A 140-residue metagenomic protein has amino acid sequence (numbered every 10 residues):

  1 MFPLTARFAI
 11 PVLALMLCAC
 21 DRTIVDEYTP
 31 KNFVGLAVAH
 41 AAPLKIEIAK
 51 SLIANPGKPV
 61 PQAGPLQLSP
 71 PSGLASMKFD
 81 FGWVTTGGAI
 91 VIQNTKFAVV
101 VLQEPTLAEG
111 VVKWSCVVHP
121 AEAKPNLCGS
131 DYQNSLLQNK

Functional and structural regions predicted by a protein language model:
M1-C18: Sec-dependent bacterial lipoprotein signal peptides
T5-F8, R22-D26, M77: Classical cleavable N-terminal Sec signal peptides
C20-P71: Conserved hydrophobic/amphipathic alpha-helical signal-anchor segments
I53-K140: Periplasmic/extracellular, small/polar-rich flexible segments of pilin-like filament-forming proteins
